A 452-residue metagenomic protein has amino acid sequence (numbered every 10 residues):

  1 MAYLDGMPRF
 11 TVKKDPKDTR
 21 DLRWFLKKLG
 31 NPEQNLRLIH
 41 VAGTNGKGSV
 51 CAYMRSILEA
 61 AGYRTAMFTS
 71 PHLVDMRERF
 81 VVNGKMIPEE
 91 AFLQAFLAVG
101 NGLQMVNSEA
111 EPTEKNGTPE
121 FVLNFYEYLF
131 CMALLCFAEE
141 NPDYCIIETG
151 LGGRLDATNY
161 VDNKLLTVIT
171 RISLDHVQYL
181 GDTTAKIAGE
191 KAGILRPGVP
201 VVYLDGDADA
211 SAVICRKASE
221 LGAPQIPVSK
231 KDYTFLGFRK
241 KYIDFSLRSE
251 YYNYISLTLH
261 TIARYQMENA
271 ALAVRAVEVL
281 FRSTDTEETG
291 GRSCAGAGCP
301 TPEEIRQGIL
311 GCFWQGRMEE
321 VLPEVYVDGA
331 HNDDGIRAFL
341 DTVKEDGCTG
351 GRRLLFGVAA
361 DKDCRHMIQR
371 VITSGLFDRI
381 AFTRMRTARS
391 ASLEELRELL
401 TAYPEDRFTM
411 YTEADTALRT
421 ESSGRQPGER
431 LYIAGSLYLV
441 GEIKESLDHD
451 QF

Functional and structural regions predicted by a protein language model:
M1-N45, S49-R64, L73-D75, E111 (+3 more regions): N-terminal leader/targeting and accessory segments in enzymes
D15-T19, K27, N31-Q34, A60-D162 (+2 more regions): ATP-dependent carboxylate-amine ligase catalytic core
M54, R154-L165, K444-L447: Short Gly/Thr/Asp-enriched flexible loops that form oxyanion-binding sites at enzyme active sites
F68-P71, L204-D205, K217-R239, L259-R264 (+6 more regions): Beta-strand->loop->alpha-helix junctions that form or flank phosphate-binding loops in nucleotide-handling enzymes
N107-G117, N141-T149, K164-L257, A270-E303: Acidic, Mg2+-coordinating active-site environments of NTP-dependent enzymes
Y144-T149, D156-V168, I172-H176, K186 (+1 more regions): Nucleotide phosphate-binding/pyrophosphate-handling subdomain across enzymes that bind or process nucleotide phosphates
D207-G222, I226, V325, I368-R430: C-terminal helical cap/extension that packs against the catalytic core of soluble nucleotide-cofactor enzymes
S436: Active-site-proximal loop/hinge segments that shape catalytic or ion-binding/gating pockets
